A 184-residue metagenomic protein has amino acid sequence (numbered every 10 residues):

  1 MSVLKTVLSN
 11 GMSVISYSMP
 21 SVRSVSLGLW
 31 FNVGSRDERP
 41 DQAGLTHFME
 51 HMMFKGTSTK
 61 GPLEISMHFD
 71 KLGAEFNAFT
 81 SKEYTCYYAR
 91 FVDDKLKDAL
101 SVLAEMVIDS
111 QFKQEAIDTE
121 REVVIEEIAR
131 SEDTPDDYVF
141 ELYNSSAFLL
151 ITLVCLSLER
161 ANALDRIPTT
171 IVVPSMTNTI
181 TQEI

Functional and structural regions predicted by a protein language model:
M1-N10, S16: Short, Gly/Pro- and small/polar-rich lid/capping loops
V3, S24-S26, Y84-C86: Broad gene-expression machinery/nucleic-acid interaction feature
V7, S18, P62-I184: Charge-rich, well-structured scaffold segments of protease-associated domains
G11, S18-F69, Y143: Active/ligand-binding-proximal structured segments within catalytic/core domains that scaffold catalytic residues
